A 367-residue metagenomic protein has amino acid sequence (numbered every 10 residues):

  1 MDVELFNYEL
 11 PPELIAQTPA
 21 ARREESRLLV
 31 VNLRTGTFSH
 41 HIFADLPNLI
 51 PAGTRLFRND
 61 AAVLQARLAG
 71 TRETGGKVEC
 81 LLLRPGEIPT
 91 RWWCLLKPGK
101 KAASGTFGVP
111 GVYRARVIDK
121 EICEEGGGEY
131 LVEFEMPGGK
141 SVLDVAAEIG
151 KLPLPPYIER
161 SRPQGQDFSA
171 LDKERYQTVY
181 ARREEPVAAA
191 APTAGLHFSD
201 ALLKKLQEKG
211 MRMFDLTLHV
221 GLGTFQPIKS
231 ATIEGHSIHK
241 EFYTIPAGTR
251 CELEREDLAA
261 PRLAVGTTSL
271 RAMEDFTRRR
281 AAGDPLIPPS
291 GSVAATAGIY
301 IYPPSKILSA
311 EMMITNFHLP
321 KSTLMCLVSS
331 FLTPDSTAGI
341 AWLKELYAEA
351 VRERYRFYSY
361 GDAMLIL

Functional and structural regions predicted by a protein language model:
M1-L367: Surface-exposed, charge/polar-rich loops and edge strands
